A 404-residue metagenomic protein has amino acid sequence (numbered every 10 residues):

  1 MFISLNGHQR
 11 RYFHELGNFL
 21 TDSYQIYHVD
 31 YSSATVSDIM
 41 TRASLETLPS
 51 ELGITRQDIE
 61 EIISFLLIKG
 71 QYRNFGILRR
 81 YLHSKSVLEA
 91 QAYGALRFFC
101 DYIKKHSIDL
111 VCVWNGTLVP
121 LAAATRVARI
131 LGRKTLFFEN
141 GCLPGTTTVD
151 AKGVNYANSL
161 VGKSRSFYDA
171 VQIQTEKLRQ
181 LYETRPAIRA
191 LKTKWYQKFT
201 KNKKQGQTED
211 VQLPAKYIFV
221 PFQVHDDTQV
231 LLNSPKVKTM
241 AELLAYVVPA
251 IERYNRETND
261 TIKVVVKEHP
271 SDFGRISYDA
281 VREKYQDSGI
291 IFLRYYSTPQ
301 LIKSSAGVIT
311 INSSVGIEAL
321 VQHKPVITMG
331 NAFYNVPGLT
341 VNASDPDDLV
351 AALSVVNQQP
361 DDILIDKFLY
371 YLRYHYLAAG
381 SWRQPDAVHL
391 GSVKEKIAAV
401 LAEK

Functional and structural regions predicted by a protein language model:
I3-G94, F99, K105, N140-T200: Conserved N-terminal ligand/cofactor-binding loop architecture of enzyme catalytic domains
Y102-K104, V211, Q300-S304: Structural alpha-helical scaffold elements that stabilize or flank donor/cofactor-binding regions in carbohydrate
I103-T117: Short N-terminal targeting/anchoring amphipathic segment
V113-W114, Y295-V341: A donor-sugar binding/catalytic signature common to diverse glycosyltransferases and related nucleotide-sugar
L131-K134, I262, K324: A short helix->loop->beta-strand "cap" motif at the edges of active sites that frequently abuts
Y156-K201, L339-K404: Leloir-type glycosyltransferase catalytic cores
T193-Y278: Conserved catalytic-core segment of nucleotide-activated headgroup transferases in glycan assembly
Y278-R294: Nucleotide-activated donor-binding/catalytic signature segment of Leloir-type glycosyltransferases, i.e., the conserved
